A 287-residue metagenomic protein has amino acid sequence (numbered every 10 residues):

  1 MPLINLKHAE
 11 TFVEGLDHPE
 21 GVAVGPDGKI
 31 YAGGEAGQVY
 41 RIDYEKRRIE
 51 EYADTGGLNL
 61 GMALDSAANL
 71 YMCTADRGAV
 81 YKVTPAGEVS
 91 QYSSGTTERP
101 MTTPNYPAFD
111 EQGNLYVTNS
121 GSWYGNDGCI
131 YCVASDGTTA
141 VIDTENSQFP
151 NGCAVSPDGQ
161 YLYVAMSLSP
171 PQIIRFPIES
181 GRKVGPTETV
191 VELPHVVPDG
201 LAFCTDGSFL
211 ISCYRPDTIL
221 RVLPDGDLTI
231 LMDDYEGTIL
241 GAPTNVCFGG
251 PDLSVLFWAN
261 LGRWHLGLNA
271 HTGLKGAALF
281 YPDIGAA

Functional and structural regions predicted by a protein language model:
M1-K7, E35-A36, I42, N119 (+1 more regions): Blade/loop signatures of beta-propeller domains
M1-L16, S93, T187, I284-G285: A short helix->beta-strand "capping" segment at the edge of beta-propeller domains
E14-D27, T55-T74, T97-T118, S122 (+5 more regions): Beta-rich, blade/repeat-based domains predominating in secreted/periplasmic proteins but also intracellular
E35, A75-D76, G121-G128, S167-Q172 (+2 more regions): Short, solvent-exposed loop/turn segments at conserved positions within beta-propeller repeat blades
Q38-Y40, A79-Y81, G128-Y131, Q172-I174 (+2 more regions): A short loop-to-beta-strand structural motif that recurs across blades of beta-propeller domains
D43-R47, T84-E88, V133-G137, P177-R182 (+2 more regions): Short loop/turn segments that connect beta-strands within beta-propeller blades
E50-D54, S90-S94, V141-T144, V184-V191 (+1 more regions): Beta-propeller fold detector
N245-A287: Blade-level signature of beta-propeller repeat domains, shared across WD40, Kelch, NHL, RCC1 and BNR/Asp-box propellers
